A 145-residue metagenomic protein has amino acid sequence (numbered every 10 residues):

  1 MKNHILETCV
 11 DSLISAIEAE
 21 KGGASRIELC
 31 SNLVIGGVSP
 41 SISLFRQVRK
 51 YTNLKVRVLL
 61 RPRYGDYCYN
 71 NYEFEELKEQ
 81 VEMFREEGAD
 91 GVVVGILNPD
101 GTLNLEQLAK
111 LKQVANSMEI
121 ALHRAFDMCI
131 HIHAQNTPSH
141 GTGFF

Functional and structural regions predicted by a protein language model:
K2-S12, L60-K78, A121-I132: Active-site mouth loops of central-metabolism enzymes
H4-T8, I27-L29, V48, V56-L60 (+2 more regions): Hydrophobic faces of well-ordered beta-strands that scaffold small-molecule active sites in alpha/beta enzyme cores
L13-I17, K21, L33-K55, N71-E76 (+2 more regions): Active-site-adjacent beta->alpha loops and helix N-cap segments on the catalytic face of soluble alpha/beta enzymes
E20-I27, T52-L54, G88-G91, V114-M118 (+1 more regions): Glycine-enriched alpha-helix->loop->beta-strand junction motifs that scaffold or abut catalytic
R26-V38, M83-P99, T142-F145: Glycine-rich phosphate-binding active-site loops on the catalytic face of alpha/beta enzymes
N53, R57, R61, E82-A89: Generic short alpha-helical segment signal, independent of protein family or function, capturing local helix propensity
R124, N136-S139: Generic low-polarity alpha-helical segments
